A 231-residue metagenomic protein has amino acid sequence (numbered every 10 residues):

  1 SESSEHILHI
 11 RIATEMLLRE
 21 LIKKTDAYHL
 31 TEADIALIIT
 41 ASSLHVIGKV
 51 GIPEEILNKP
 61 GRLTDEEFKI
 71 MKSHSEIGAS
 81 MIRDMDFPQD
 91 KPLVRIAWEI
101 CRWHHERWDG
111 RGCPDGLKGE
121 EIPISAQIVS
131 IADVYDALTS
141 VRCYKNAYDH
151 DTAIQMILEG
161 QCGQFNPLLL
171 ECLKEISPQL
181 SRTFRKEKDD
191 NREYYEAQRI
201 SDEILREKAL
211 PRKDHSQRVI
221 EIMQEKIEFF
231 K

Functional and structural regions predicted by a protein language model:
S1-K231: Histidine- and acidic-residue-rich, metal-dependent catalytic cores
